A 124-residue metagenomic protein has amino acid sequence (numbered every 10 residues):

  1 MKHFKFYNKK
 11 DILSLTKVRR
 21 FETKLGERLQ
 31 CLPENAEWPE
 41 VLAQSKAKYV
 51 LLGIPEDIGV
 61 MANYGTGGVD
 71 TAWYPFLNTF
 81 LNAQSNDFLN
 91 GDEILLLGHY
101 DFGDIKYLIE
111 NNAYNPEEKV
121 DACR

Functional and structural regions predicted by a protein language model:
K2-R124: Metal-dependent C-N hydrolase catalytic cores
